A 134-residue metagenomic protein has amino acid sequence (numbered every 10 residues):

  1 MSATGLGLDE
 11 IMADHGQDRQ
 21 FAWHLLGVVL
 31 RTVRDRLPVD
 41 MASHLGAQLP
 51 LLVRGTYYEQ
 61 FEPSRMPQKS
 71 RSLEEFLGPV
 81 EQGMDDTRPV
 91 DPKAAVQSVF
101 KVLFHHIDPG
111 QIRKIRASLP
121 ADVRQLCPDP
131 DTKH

Functional and structural regions predicted by a protein language model:
S2-Q17, L26-R31, R71-T87: Short, flexible domain-boundary/linker segments around small modular repeats
G16-L26, R34-S43, T87-S98, F104-A117: Short, low-complexity cationic-aromatic patches
L37-K69, I107-H134: Extended intrinsically disordered, low-complexity coil regions enriched in Ser, Thr, Gly, Ala and often Pro
V53-P109: Short, solvent-exposed interaction modules
